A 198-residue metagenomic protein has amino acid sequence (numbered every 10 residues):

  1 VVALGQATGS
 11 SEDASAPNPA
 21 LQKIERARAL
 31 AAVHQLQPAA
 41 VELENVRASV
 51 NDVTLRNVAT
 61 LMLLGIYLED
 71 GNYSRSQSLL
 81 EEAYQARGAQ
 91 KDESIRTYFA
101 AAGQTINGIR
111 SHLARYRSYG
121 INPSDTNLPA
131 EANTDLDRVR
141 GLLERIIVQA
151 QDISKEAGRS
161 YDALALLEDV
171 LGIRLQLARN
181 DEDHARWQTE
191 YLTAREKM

Functional and structural regions predicted by a protein language model:
E12-A14, E44-D52, E82-Q90: Solenoid-like repeat scaffolds
S15-I24, T54-T60, E93-I95: Generic helix N-cap/helix-start motif at coil->alpha-helix transitions
N18-L21, E93-R117, E156-R179: Amphipathic alpha-helical repeat scaffolds of TPR domains
N18-V41: Alpha-helical segment of the N-proximal tetratricopeptide repeat
E44-E69: Short, charge-rich amphipathic alpha-helical segments embedded in non-transmembrane helical bundles/solenoids
Y73-A83, I106-E156, Q176-K197: Short coil/linker segments at helix-helix boundaries
